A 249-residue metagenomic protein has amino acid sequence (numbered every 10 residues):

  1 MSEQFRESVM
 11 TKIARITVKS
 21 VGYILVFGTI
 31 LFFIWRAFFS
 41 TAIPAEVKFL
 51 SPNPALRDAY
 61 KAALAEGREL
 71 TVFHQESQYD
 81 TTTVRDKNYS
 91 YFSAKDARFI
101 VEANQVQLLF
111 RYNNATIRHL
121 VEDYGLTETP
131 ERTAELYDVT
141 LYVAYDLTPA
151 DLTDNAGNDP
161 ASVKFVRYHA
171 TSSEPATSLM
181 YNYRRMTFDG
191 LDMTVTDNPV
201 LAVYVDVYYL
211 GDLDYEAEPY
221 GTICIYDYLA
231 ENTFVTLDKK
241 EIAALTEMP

Functional and structural regions predicted by a protein language model:
R6-I30: N-terminal Sec-pathway targeting helices
I34-W35, F39-Q107, A115-P249: Surface-exposed edge beta-strand/loop patches
F110: Carbohydrate-interacting regions of secretory-pathway proteins
